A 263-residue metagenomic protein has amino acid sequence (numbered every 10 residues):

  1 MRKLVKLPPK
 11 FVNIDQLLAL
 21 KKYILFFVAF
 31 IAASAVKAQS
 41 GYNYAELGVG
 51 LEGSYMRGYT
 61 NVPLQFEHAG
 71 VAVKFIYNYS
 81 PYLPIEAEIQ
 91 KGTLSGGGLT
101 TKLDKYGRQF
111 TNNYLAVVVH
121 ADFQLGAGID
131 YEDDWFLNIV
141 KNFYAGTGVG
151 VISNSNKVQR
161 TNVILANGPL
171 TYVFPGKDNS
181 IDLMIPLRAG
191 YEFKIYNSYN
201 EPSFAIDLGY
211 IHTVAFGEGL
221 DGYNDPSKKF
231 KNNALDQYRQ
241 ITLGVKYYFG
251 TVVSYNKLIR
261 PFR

Functional and structural regions predicted by a protein language model:
A38-N78, K246, G250: Short glycine/proline- and aromatic-enriched beta-strand/turn motifs that initiate or cap beta-hairpins
Q39-A45, Y82, A127-K141, I195-F204 (+1 more regions): Short loop/turn motifs that connect adjacent beta-strands in outer-membrane beta-barrel proteins
N43-A45, Q65-V71, N113-V117, K141 (+3 more regions): Residues that define the transmembrane beta-barrel architecture of outer-membrane proteins
V49-G53, V73-Y77, V119-F123, T147-V151 (+3 more regions): Residues on the lipid-exposed face of transmembrane beta-strands in outer-membrane beta-barrel proteins
L51-R57, I89-S95, L125-A127, V149-S155 (+3 more regions): Transmembrane beta-strands of outer-membrane beta-barrel pores
R57-V62, L99-Y114, D133, L170-D178 (+1 more regions): Extracellular loop and loop/strand-boundary signature of outer-membrane beta-barrel proteins
L83-A166: Gram-negative (and chloroplast) outer-membrane scaffold detector with strong preference for beta-barrel transmembrane
F193-R263: Predominantly the C-terminal beta-signal and adjacent terminal strand-loop region of outer-membrane beta-barrel
